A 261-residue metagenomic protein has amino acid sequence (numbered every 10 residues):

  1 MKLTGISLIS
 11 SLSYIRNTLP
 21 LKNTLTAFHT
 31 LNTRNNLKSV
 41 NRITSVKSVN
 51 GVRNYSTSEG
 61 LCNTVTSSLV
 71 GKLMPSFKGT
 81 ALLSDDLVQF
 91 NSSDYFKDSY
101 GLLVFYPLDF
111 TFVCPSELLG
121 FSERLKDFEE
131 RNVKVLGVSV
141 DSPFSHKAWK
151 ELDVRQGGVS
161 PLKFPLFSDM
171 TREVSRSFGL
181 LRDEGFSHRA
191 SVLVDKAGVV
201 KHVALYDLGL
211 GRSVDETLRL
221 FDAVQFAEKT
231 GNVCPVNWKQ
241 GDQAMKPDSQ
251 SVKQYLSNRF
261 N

Functional and structural regions predicted by a protein language model:
K2-L19, L25-L31, L37-N261: Chalcogenol-based redox active-site neighborhoods
